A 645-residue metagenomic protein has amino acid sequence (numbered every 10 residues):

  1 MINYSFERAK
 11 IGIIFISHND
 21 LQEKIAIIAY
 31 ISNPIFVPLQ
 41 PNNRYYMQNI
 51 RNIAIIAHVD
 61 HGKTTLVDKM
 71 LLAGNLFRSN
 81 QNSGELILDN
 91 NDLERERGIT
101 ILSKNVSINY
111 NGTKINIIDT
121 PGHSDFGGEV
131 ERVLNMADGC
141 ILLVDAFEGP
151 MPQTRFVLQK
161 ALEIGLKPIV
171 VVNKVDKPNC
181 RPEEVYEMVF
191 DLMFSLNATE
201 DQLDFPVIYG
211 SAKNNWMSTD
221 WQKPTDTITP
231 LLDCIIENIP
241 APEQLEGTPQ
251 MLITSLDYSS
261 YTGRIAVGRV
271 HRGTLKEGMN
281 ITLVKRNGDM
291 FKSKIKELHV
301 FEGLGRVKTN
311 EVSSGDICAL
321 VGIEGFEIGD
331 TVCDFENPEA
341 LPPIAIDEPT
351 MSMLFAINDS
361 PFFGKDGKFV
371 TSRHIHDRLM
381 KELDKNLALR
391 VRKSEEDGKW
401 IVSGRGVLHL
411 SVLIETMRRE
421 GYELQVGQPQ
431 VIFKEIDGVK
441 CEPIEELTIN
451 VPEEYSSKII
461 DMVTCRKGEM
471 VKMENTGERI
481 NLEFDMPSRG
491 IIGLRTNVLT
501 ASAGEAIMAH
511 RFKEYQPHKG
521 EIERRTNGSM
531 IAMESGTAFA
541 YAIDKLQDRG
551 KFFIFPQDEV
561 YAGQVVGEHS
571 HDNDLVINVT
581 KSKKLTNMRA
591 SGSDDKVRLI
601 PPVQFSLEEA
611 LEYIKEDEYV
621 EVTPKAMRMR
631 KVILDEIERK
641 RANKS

Functional and structural regions predicted by a protein language model:
R44-V144, E148-P150, M188, L256-S259: P-loop NTPase switch module centered on the Walker A-proximal segment
Q48-I53, V59, F156, V175 (+11 more regions): Conserved structured catalytic cores and adjacent interaction surfaces of nucleotide-binding/hydrolyzing enzymes
A146-T199: Conserved C-terminal guanine-recognition region of P-loop GTPase G domains, centered on the G4
I169-V172, P349-K365, E396-S403, I436-N450 (+6 more regions): Short, hydrophobic beta-strand segments
D176-E246, F326-S352, R405-E445, D461 (+3 more regions): Conserved glycine-bearing catalytic or ligand-binding loops at nucleotide- and phosphate-handling centers of large
F194-I328, L447-P452, R511, Q516-H518 (+1 more regions): Conserved catalytic-core segments of large NTP-driven translation/proteostasis enzymes
H271-D397, R419: Catalytic P-loop NTP-binding/switch module of NTPases
F301, R306, N497-D617, E621-S645: Long insertion/accessory domains within large nucleic-acid-processing enzymes
